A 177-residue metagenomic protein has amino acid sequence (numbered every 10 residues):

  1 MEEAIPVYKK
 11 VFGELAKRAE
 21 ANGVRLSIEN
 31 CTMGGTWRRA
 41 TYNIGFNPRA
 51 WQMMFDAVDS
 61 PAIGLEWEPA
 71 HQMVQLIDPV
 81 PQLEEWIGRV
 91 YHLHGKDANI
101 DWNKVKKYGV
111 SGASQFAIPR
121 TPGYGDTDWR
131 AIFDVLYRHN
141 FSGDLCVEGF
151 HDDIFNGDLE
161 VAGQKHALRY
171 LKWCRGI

Functional and structural regions predicted by a protein language model:
M1-G64, V74, E85: Active-site acidic/histidine proton-transfer and metal-coordination neighborhood in alpha/beta enzyme cores
A4, Y8-V11, L15, Q82 (+4 more regions): Alpha-helical packing segments of well-folded alpha/beta enzyme cores
L26-I28, I63-W67, Y91-G95, G143-E148: Hydrophobic faces of well-ordered beta-strands that scaffold small-molecule active sites in alpha/beta enzyme cores
N30-G34, P69-H71, N99, H151: Active-site-proximal loop/turn and secondary-structure-junction residues that shape catalytic pockets, frequently
W37-Q52, H71-S142, N156-A162: Gly/Pro-rich active-site loop or hairpin
E148-H151, F155: Aromatic/acidic polysaccharide-binding cleft in carbohydrate-active enzymes
G157-I177: C-terminal helical cap(s) of enzyme catalytic domains, especially alpha/beta-barrels
